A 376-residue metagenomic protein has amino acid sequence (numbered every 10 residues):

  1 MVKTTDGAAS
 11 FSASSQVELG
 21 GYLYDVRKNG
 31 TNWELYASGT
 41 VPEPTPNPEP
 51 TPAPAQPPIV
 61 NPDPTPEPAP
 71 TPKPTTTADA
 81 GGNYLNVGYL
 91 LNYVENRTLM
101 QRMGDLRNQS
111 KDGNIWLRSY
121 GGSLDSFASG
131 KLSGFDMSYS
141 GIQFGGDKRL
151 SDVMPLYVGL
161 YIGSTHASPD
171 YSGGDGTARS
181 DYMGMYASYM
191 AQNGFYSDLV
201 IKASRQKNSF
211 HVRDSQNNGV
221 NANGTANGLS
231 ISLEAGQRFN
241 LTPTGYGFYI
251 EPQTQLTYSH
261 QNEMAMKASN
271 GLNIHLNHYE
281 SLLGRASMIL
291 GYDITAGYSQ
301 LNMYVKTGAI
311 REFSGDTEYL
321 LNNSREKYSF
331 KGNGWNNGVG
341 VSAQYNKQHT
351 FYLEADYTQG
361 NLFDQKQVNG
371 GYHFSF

Functional and structural regions predicted by a protein language model:
M1-V41: Extracellular, surface-exposed repeat/solenoid domains
S14-L19, P50, G82, N322: Short intrinsically disordered coil segments
L19-T31, P46, Q56, P62 (+3 more regions): Generic structural motif
Y36-N92, N96: Intrinsically disordered, low-complexity repeat and linker tracts
K73-L85, Q109-N114, R118-F376: Membrane translocator/pore-forming domains, dominated by Gram-negative outer-membrane beta-barrels
T98-L106, G145: A short, compositionally biased domain-edge/stem linker segment
